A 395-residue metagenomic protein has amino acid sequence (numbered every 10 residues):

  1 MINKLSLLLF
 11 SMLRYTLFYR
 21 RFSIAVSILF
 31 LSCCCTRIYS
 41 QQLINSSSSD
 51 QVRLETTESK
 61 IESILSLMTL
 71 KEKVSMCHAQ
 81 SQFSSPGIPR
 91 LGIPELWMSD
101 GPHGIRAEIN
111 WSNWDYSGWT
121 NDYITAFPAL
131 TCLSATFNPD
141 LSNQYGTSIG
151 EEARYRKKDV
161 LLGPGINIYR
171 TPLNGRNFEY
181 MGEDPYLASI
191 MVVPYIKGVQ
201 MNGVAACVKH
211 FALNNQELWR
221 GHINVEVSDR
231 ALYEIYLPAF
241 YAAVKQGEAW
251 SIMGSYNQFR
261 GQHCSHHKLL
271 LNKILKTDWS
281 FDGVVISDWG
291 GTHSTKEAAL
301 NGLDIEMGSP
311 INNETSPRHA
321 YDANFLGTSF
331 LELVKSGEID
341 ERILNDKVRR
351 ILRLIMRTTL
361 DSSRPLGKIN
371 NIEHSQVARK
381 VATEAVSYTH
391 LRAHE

Functional and structural regions predicted by a protein language model:
I2-I44: Bacterial Sec-dependent N-terminal signal peptides
Q41-R392: Glycoside hydrolase catalytic-domain context in secreted enzymes
